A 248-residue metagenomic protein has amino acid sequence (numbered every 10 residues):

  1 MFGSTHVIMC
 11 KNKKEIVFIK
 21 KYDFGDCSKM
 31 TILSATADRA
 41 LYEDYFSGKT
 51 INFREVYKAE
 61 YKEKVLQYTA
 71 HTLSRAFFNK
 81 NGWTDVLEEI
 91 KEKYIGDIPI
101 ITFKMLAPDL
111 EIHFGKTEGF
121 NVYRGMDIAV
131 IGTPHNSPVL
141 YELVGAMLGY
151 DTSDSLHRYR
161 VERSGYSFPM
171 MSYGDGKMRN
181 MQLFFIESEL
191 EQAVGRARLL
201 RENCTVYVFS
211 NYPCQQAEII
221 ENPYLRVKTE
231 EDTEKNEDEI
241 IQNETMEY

Functional and structural regions predicted by a protein language model:
M1-Y248: ASCE RecA-like P-loop NTPase motor cores that couple ATP hydrolysis to mechanical translocation on nucleic acids
